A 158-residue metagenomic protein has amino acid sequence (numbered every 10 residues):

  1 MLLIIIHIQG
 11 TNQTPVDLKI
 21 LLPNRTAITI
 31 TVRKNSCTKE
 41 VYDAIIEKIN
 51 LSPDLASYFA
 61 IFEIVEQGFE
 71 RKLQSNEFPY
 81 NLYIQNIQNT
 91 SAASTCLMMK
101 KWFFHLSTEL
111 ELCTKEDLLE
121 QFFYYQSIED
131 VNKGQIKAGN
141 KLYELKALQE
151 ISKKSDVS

Functional and structural regions predicted by a protein language model:
M1-S158: Intrinsically disordered, Pro/Ser/Thr-rich cytosolic linker and juxtamembrane tail regions that serve as
